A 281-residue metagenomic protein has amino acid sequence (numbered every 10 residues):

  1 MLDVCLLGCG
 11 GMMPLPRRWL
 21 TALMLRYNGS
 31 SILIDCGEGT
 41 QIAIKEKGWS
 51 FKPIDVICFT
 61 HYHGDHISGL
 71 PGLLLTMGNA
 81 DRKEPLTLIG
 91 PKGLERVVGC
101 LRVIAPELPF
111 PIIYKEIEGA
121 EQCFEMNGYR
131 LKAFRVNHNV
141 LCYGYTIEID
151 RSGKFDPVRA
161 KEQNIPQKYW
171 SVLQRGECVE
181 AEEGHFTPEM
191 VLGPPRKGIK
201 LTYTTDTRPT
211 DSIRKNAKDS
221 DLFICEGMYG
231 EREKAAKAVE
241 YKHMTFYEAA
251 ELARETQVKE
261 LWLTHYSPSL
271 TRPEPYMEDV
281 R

Functional and structural regions predicted by a protein language model:
M1-K47, K83-P85, Y145-I147, G193-T204 (+1 more regions): Conserved beta-strand hairpin/beta-sheet module of binuclear metal-dependent hydrolase folds, prominently
L15, N127-Y203, T207-N216, L222-I224: Active-site-proximal loop/helix segment associated with metal-binding centers of metalloenzymes
N28, I54, A80-P85, E255-L263: Short, surface-exposed connector motifs at secondary-structure boundaries
I34-G37, I54-Y62, G90-P91, L201-T207 (+2 more regions): Active-site neighborhood of phospho(di)ester-bond hydrolases with catalytic His/Asp-centered motifs
E38-I89, I113-E118: Active-site metal-binding motif and surrounding structural segment of the metallo-beta-lactamase
G69-M77, V98-L101, T271-V280: Metal-dependent catalytic neighborhoods of phosphoester/phosphodiester hydrolases
R82-E116, S269: Active-site neighborhood of divalent metal-dependent phosphoester bond hydrolases
G119-E121, T210-R281: Binuclear metal-ion centers of metallo-dependent hydrolases, dominated by the metallo-beta-lactamase
